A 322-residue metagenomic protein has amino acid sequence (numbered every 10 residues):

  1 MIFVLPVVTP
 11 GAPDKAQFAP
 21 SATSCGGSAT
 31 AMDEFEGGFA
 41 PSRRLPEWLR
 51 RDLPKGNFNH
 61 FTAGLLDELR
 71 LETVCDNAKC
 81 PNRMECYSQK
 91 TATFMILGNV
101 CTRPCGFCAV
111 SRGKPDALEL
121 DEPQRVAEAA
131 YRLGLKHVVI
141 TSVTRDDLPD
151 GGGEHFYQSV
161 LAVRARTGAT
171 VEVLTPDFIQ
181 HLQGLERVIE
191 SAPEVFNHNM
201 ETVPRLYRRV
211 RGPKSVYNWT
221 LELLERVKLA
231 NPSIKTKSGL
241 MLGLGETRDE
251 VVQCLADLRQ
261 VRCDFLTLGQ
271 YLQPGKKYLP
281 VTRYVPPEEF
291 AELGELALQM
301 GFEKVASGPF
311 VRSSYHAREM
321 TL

Functional and structural regions predicted by a protein language model:
M1-T93, Q124, E128-Y131, Q158-A169 (+4 more regions): Auxiliary Fe-S-binding modules of radical SAM enzymes
C80, C101, C105-C108: Short cysteine clusters
E85-S88, G106, V110-G113: Short functional micro-motifs and their immediate structural scaffolds
C108-A109, H137-T144, E172-V173, M200-R205 (+3 more regions): Short beta-strands and strand-loop turn motifs
S111-D116, R209-S215, L279-Y284: Short glycine-enriched, charge-decorated loop/helix-capping segments at active-site entrances that position
R112-V139: Conserved alpha-helical substructure of the radical SAM core
V138-Q158, G245-E250: Conserved glycine-rich "GG(E/T)P / GGGxP" loop and the immediately following alpha-helix in the radical SAM core
D147-Q158, H181, L206, P213-L221: Active-site-adjacent beta->alpha loops and helix N-cap segments on the catalytic face of soluble alpha/beta enzymes
